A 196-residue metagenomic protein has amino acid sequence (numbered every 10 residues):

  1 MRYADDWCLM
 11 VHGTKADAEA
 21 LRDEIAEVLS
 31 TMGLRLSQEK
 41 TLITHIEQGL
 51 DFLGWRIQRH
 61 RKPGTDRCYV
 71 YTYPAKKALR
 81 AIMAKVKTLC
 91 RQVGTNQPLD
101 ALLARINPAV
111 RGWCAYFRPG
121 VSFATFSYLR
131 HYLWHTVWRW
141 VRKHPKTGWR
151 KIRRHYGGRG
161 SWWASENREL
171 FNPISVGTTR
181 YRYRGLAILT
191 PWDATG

Functional and structural regions predicted by a protein language model:
M1-G196: Non-catalytic terminal/accessory segments
